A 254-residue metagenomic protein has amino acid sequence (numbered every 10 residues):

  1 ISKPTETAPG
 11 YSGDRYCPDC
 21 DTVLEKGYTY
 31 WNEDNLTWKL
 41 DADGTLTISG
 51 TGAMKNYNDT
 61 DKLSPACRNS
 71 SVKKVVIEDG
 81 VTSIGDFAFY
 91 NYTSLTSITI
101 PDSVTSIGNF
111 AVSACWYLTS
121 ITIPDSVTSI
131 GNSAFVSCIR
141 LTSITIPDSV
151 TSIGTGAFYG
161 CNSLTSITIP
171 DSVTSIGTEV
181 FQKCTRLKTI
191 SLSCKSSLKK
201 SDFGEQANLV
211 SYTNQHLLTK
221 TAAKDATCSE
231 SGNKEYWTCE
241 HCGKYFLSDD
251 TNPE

Functional and structural regions predicted by a protein language model:
I1-Y30, C194-K195, N214-E254: Extracellular modular ligand-binding repeats in secreted and cell-surface proteins
K3-E6, D43-G52, S70-S83, T93-S106 (+5 more regions): Structural signature of tandem-repeat unit edges
R15-P18, P65, S113, V136 (+5 more regions): Secreted/extracellular small peptides and ectodomain modules produced from precursors
T29-V75: N-terminal segments that cap or nucleate solenoid repeat domains
G85-A88, G108-S113, G131-V136, G154-Y159 (+1 more regions): Consensus positions within tandem repeat domains that build extended binding/scaffold surfaces
I176-G177, H241: Extracytoplasmic/surface-exposed domains of secreted proteins that mediate cell-envelope carbohydrate/peptidoglycan
F203-G204: A structural signal for leucine-rich repeat
